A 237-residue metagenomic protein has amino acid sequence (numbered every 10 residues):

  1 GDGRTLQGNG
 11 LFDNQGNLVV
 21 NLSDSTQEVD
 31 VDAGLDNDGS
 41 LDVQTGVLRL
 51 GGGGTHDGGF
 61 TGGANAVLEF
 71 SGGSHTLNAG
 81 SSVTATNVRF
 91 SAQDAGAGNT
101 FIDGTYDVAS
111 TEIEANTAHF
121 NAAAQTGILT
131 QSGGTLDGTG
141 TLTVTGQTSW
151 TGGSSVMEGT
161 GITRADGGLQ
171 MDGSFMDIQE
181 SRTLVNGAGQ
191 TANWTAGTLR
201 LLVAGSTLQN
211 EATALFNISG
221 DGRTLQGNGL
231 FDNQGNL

Functional and structural regions predicted by a protein language model:
G1-L237: Sequence/structural signature of small/polar-enriched beta-strand/turn repeats that build beta-strand-rich repeat
